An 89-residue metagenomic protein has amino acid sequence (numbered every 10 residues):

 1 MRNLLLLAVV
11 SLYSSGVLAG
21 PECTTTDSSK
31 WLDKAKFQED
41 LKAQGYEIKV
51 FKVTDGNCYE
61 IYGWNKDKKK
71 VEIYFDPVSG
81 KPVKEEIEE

Functional and structural regions predicted by a protein language model:
M1-L4: Positively charged n-region of N-terminal signal peptides that target proteins for export
S14-S15: N-terminal signal peptide c-region/cleavage motif recognized by signal peptidases
G20-P21: Boundary of Sec targeting at the N-terminus
T24-I48: Short, non-transmembrane alpha-helical segments in secretory-pathway proteins
A43-Y46, G56, K68-K70: Extracytoplasmic
D55-I61: Surface-exposed aromatic
I61-Y62, G80: Conserved histidines in hydrophobic membrane contexts and catalytic metal-binding motifs
V71-V83: A short, surface-exposed beta-strand/turn
